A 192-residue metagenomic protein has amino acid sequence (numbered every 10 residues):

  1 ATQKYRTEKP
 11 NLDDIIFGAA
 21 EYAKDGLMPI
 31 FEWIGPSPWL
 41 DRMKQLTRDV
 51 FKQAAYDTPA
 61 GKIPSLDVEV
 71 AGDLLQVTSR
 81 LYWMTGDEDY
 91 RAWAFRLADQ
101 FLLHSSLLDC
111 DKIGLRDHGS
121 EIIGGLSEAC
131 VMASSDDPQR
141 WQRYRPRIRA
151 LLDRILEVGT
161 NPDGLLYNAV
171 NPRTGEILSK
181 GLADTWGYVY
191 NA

Functional and structural regions predicted by a protein language model:
A1-A192: Glycan-recognition and catalytic cores of secretory/periplasmic carbohydrate-active enzymes
